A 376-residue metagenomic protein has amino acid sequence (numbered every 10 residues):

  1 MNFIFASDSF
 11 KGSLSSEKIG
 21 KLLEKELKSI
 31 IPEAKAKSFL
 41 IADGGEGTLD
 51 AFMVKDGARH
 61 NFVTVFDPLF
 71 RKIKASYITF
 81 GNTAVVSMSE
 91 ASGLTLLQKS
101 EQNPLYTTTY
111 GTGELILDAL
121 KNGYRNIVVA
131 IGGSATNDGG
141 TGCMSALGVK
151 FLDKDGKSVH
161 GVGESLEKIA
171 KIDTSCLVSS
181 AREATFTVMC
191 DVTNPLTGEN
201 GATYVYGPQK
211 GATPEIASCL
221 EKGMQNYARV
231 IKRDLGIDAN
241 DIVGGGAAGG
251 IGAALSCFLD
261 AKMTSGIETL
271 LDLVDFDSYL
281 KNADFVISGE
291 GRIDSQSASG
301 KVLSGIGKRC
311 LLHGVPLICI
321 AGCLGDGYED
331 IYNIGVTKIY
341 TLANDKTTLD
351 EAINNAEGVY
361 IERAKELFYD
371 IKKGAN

Functional and structural regions predicted by a protein language model:
N2-I131, A135-N376: N-terminal loops that bind phosphate or other acidic moieties and the adjacent beta-alpha structural core
